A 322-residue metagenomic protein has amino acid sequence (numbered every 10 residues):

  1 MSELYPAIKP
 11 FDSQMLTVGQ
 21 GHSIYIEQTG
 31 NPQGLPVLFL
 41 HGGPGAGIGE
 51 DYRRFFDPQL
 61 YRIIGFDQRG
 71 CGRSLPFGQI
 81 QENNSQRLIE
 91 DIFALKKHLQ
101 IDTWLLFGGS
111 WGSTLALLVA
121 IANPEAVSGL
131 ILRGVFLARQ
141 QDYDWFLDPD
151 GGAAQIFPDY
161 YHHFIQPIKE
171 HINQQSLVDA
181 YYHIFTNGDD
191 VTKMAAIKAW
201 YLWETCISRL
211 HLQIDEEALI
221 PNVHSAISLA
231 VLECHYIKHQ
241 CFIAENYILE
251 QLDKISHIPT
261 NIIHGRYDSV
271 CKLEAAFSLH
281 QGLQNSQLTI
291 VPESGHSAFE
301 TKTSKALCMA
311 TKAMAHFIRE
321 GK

Functional and structural regions predicted by a protein language model:
S2-S23, E233: N-terminal cap/lid segment of alpha/beta-hydrolase-fold proteins
V18-P76: Conserved HGGG/HGGXW glycine-rich cap/lid loop of the alpha/beta-hydrolase fold
Q86-W104: Conserved acidic catalytic loop of the alpha/beta-hydrolase fold
D102-Q141: Conserved hydrolase catalytic core segment
V127-V178: A catalytic-pocket lid/entrance helix-loop region that shapes and gates access to the active site across common
I255-S256, I262-H264: Short beta-strand/loop motif that positions the catalytic acidic residue of the alpha/beta-hydrolase fold
S269-A275: Conserved alpha/beta-hydrolase "acid-adjacent" motif
S286-K322: Catalytic active-site module of serine/aspartate enzymes centered on a nucleophile-bearing elbow/loop
